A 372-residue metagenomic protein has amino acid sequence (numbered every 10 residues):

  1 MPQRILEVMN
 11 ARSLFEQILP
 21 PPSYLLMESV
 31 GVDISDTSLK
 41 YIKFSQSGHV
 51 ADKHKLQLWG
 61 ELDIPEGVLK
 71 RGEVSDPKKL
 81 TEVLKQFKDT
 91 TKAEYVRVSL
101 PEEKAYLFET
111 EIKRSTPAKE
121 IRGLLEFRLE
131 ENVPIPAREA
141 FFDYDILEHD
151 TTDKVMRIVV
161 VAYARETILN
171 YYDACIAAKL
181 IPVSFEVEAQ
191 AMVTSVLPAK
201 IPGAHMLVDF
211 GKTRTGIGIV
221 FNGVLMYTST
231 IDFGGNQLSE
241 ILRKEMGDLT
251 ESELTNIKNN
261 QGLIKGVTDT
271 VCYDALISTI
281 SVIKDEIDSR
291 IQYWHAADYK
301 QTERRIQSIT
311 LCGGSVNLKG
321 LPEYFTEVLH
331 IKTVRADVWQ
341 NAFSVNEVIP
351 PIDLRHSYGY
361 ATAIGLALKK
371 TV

Functional and structural regions predicted by a protein language model:
M1-V372: Hydrophobic/aromatic-enriched cytosolic interaction surfaces used to assemble or bind macromolecules
